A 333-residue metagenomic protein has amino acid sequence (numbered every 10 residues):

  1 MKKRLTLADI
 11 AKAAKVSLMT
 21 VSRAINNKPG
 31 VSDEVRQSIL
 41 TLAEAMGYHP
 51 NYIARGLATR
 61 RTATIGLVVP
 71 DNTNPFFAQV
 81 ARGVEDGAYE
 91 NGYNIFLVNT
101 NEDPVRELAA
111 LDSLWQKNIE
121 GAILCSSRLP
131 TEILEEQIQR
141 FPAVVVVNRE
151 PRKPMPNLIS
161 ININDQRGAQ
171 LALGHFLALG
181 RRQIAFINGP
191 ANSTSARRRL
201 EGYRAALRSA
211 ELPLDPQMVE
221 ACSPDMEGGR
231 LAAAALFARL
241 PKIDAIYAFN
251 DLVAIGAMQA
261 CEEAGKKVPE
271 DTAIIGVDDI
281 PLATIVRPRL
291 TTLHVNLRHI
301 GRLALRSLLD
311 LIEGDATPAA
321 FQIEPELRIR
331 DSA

Functional and structural regions predicted by a protein language model:
M1, A45, D86-N91, W115 (+2 more regions): Bacterial carbohydrate/catabolite-sensing allosteric modules
M1, A45-N51, V105, C125-S127 (+1 more regions): Short gly/ser/thr-rich secondary-structure transition/capping motifs
M1-A63: N-terminal helix-turn-helix DNA-binding module of bacterial transcription factors
A13, L18-R23, L57-T73, H175 (+1 more regions): Short beta-strand segments enriched in small/hydrophobic residues
D33-Q37, M46-G121, D215, C222: Amphipathic helical "hinge" segments at domain boundaries
Y52, R106-A110, E132-I133, G228 (+1 more regions): Short acidic active-site motifs
N101-P104, C125-P130, L252: Short beta->alpha connector loops
